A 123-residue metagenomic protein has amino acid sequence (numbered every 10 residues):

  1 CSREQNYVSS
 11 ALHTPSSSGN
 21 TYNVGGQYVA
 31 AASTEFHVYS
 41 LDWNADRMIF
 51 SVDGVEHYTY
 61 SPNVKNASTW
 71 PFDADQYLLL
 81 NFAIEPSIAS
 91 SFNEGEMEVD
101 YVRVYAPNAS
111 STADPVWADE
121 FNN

Functional and structural regions predicted by a protein language model:
C1-N123: GH16 jelly-roll
